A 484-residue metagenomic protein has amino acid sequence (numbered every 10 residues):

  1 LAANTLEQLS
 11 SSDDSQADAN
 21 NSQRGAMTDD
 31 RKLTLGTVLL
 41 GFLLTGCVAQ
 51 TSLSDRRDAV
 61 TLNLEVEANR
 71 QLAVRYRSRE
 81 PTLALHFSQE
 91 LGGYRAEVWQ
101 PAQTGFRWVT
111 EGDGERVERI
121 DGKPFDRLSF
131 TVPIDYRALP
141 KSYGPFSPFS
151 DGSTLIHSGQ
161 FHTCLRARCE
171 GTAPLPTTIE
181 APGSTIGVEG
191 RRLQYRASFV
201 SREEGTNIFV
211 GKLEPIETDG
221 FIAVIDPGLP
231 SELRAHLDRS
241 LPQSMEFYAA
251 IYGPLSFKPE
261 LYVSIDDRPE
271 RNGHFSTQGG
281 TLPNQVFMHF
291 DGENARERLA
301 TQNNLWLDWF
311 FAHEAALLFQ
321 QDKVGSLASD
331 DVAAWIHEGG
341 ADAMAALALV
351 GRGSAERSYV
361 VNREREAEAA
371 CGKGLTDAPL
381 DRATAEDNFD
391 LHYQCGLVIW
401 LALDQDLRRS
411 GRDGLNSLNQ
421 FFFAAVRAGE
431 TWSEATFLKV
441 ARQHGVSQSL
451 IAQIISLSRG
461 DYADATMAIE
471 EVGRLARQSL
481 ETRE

Functional and structural regions predicted by a protein language model:
N4, D14, N20-N21, D30: Intrinsic-disorder-associated, low-complexity terminal segments enriched in Asp/Asn/His/Tyr and depleted of Lys/Arg
T28-G36: Bacterial N-terminal signal peptides that target proteins for export
T51-F87, A428-E484: Beta/coil-rich, acidic/histidine-enriched accessory regions frequently appended to metallopeptidases
L53-T61, E65-P81, H86-E246, A250-F257: Non-catalytic architectural context of zinc metalloproteases
P215-S329, A333: Juxtacatalytic substrate-recognition/specificity segment
H236-Q243, F247, W306, F310 (+7 more regions): Extracytoplasmic/secreted proteins, especially bacterial periplasmic and envelope-associated proteins
A328-V398, L407-R408, V426-R427: Acidic/His/Gly-enriched intrinsically disordered linker/tail segments that often contain short helix/coil "MoRF-like"
